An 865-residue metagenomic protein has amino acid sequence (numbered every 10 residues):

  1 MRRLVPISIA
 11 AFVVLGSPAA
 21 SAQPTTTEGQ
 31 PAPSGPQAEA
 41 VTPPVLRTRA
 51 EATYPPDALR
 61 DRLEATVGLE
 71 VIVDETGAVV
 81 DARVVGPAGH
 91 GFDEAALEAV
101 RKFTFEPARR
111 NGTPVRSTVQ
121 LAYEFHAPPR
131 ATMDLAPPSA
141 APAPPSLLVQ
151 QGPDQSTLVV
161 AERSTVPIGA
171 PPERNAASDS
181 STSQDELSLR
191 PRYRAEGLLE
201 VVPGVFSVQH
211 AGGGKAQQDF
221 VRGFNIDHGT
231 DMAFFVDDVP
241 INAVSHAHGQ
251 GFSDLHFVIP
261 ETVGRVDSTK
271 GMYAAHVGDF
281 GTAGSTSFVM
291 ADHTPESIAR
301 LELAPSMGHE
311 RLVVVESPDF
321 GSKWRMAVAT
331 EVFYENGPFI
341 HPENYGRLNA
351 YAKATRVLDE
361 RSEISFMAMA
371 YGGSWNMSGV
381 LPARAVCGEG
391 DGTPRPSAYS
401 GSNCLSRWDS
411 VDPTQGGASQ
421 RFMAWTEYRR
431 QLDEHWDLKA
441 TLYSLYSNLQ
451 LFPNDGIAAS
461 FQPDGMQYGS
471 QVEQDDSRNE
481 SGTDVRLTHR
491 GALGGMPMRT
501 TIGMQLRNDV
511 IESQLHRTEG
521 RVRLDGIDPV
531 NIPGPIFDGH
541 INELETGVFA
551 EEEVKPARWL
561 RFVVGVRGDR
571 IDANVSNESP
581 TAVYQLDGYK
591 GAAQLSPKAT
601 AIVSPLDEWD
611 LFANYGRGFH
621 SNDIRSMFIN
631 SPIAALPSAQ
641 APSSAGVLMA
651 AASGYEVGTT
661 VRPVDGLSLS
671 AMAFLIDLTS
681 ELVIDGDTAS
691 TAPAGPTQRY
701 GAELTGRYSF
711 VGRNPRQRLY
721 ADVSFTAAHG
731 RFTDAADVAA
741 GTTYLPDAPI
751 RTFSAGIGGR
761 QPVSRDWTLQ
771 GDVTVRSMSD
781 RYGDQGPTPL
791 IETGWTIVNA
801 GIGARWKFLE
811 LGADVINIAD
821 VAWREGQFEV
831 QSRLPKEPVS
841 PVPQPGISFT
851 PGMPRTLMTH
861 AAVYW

Functional and structural regions predicted by a protein language model:
T27-P43, R130-S188, E196, D231 (+3 more regions): Short, acidic, small-residue-rich periplasmic hinge/interaction motif at the N-terminus of Gram-negative outer-membrane
D179, E196-A243: Extracytoplasmic beta-strand/coil segments of soluble accessory domains associated with Gram-negative outer-membrane
D231, A247-F252, E261-K270, A275-A350 (+1 more regions): Outer-membrane beta-barrel translocator/receptor signature
D359, R478, L493-T501, Q505-R507 (+2 more regions): Structural signature of Gram-negative outer-membrane beta-barrels, strongest in the C-terminal barrel of TonB-dependent
E363-I364, M369, A418-E578, I602-S604: Face-selective signature of the C-terminal outer-membrane beta-barrel domain
E427-Q431, D437-D455, S604, E608-G616 (+4 more regions): Membrane-embedded beta-barrel scaffold of Gram-negative outer-membrane proteins
R486-H489, R558, F562, G666-I684 (+2 more regions): Gram-negative outer-membrane beta-barrel transporters
F619, S777-D784, G803-W865: C-terminal beta-signal and adjacent terminal beta-strands/loops of Gram-negative outer-membrane beta-barrel proteins
